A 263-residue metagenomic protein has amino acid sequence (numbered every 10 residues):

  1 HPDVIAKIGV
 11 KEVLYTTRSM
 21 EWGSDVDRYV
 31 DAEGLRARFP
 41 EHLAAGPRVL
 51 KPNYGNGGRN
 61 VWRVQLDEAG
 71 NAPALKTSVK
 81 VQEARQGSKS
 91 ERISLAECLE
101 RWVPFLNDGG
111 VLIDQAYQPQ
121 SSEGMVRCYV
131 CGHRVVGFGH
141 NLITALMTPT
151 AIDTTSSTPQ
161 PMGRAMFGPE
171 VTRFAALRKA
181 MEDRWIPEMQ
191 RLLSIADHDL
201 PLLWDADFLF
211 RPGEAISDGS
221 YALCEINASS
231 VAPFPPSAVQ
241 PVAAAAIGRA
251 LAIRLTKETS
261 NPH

Functional and structural regions predicted by a protein language model:
H1-E41, N56: Conserved N-proximal alpha/beta basic substrate-recognition cap immediately N-terminal to, or forming the N-lobe
E12-L14, R63-Q65, P241: Short, glycine/charged-enriched secondary-structure capping and boundary segments
L14, R36-P40, W62, E100-V103 (+1 more regions): Short amphipathic alpha-helical segments and helix-helix/interface helices
L43-G46, Y54, G58-D197, L209-P212 (+1 more regions): Phosphate-binding site of ATP-dependent enzymes
K51: Nucleotide/phosphate-binding site architecture used for ATP/NTP-dependent chemistry
T172, A176-D183, S194-D205, L209-H263: C-terminal active-site "lid" helix and adjoining low-complexity regulatory extension at the edge of ATP-using catalytic
